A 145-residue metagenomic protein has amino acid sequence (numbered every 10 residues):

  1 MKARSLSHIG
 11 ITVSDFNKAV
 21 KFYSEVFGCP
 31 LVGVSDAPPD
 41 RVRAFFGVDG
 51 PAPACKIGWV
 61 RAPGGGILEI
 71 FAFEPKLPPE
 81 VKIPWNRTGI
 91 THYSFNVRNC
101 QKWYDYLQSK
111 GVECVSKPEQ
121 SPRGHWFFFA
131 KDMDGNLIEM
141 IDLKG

Functional and structural regions predicted by a protein language model:
M1-K2, I11, V34, L68 (+1 more regions): Vicinal oxygen chelate
K2, P51, R61, P84-N86 (+1 more regions): Sterically constrained small-residue positions within well-ordered secondary structures of folded domains
L6-S14, K56-G66, F71-F73, E80-Y106 (+1 more regions): Vicinal oxygen chelate
T12-G65: Core segments of cupin and vicinal oxygen chelate
V26, E74, L107-G111: Alpha-helix boundary/capping residues
P39-R41, P78, G124: Generic structural signal for helix capping and beta-alpha/helix-loop junctions
D49-P53, L77-P79, R87-H92, C114-K117 (+1 more regions): Short, low-complexity, polar/charged sequence segments that are solvent-exposed and flexible
